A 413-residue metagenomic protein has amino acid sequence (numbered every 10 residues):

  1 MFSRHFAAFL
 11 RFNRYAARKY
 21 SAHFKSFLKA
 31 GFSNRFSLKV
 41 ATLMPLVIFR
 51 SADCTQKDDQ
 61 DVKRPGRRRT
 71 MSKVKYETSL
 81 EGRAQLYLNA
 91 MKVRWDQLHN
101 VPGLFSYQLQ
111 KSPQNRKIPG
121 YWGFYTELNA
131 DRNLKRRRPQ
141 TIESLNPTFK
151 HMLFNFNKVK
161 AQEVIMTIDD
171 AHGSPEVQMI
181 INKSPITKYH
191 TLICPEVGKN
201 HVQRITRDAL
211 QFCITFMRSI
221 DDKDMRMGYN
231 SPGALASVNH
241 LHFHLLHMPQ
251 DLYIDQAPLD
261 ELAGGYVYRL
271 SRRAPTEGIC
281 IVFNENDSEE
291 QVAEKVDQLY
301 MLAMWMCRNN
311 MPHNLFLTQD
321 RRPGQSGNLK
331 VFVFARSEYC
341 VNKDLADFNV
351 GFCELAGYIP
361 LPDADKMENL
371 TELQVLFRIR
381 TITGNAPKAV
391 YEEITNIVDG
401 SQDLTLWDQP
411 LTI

Functional and structural regions predicted by a protein language model:
F2-C213, V238, M248-A293, D297 (+1 more regions): Active-site microenvironments that recognize anionic phosphate/pyrophosphate groups
S219-I254: Active-site beta-strand/loop microenvironment that shapes enzyme catalytic pockets
